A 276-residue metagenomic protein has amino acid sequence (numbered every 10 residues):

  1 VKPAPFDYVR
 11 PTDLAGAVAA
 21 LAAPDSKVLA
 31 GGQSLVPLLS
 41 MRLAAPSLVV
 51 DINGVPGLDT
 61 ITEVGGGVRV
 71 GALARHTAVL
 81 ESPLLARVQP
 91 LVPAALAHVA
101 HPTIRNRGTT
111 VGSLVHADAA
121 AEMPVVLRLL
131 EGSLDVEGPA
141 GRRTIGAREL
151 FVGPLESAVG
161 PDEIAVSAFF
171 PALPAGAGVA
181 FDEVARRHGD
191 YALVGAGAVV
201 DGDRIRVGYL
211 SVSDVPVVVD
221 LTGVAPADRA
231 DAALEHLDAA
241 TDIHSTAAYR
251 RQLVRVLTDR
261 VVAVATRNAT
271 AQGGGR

Functional and structural regions predicted by a protein language model:
V1-R276: C-terminal structural segment of proteins
